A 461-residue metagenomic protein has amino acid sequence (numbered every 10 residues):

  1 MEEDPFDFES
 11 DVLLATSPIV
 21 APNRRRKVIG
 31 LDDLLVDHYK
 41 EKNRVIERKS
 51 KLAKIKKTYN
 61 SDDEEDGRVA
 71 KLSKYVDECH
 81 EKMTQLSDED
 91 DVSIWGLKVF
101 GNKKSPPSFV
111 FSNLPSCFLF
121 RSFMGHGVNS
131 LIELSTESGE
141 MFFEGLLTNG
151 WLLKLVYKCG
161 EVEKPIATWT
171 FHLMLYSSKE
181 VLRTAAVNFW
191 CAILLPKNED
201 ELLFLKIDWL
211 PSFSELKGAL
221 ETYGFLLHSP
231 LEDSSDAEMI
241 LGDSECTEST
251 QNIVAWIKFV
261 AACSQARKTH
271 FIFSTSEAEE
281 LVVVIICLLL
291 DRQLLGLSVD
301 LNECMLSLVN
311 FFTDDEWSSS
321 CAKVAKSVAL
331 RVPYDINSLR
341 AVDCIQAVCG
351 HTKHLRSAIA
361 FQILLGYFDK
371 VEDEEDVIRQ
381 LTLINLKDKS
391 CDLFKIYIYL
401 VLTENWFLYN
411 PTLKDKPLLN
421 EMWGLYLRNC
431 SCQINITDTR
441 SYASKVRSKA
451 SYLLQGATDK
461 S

Functional and structural regions predicted by a protein language model:
M1-S461: Extended, charge-rich alpha-helical scaffold/interaction domains
